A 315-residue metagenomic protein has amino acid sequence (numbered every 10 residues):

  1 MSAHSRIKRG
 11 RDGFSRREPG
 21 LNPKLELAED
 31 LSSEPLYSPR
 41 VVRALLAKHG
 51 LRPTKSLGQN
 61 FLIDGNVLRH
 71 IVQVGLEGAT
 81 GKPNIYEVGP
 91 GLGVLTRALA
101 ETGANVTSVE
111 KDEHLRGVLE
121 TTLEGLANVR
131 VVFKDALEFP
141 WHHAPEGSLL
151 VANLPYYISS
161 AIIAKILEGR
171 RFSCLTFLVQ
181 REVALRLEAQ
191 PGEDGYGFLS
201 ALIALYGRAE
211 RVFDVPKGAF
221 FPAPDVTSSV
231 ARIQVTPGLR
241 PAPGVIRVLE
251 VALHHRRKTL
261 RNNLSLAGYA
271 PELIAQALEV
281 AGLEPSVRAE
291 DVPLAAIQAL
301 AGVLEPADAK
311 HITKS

Functional and structural regions predicted by a protein language model:
M1-V251, E279, E290, A299-S315: Catalytic cores of RNA-modifying enzymes
H255: Conserved donor nucleotide-binding strand/loop of the catalytic core
S265-L266: Short helix-coil junctions and helix-kink-helix linkers
L283-A296: Catalytic core of IPPT-family isopentenyl/dimethylallyl transferases that prenylate adenosine-containing substrates
